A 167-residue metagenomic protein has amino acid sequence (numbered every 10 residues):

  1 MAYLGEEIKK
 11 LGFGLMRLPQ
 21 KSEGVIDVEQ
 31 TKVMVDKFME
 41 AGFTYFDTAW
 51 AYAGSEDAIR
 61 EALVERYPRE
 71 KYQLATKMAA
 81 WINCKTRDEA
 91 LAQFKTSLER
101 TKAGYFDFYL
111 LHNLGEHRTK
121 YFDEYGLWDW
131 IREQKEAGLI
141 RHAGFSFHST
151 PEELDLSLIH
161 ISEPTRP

Functional and structural regions predicted by a protein language model:
M1-Y72, W130, E136: N-terminal binding-site loop/beta-alpha segment at the start of enzyme catalytic domains that lines or forms
K9-F13, F46, L74-T76, Y109-L111 (+1 more regions): Hydrophobic faces of well-ordered beta-strands that scaffold small-molecule active sites in alpha/beta enzyme cores
M16-L18, A49-A51, K77-W81, L111-L114 (+1 more regions): Active-site beta-loop-alpha junctions enriched in small/polar residues
F43, A103-F106, I140: A structural motif
S55-E65, T86-L98, K102, T119-W128 (+1 more regions): Distinct, well-ordered alpha-helical segments
E65-D88, L110-N113: Structural motif corresponding to the early beta-alpha repeats
T101-H117: Active-site groove signature of glycoside hydrolases
I159-P167: Residue-level detector of conserved catalytic or cofactor/ligand-binding positions in enzyme active sites
